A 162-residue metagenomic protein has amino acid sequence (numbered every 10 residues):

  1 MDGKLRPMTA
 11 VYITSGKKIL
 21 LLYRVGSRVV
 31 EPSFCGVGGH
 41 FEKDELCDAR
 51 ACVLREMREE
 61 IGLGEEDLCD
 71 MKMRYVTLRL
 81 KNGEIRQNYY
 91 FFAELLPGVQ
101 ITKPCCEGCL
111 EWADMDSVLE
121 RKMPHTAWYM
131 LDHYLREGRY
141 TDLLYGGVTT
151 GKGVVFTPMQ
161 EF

Functional and structural regions predicted by a protein language model:
M1-G36, E65-E66: N-terminal strand-loop-strand
G3, N82-G83, K152: Intrinsic-disorder/low-complexity loop/linker signature
P7-T9, K17, Q87-Y89, G108 (+1 more regions): Change "...and in nucleic-acid phosphodiester-cleaving endonucleases..." to "...and in nucleic-acid processing enzymes
V11-I13, F91-E94, G147: Short beta-strand element of the conserved SAM-dependent methyltransferase core
F41-L68, T77-Y129, M159-F162: Unchanged
K72-R74: Conserved S-adenosyl-L-methionine
W128-R136: Short, hydrophobic/amphipathic alpha-helical patches that form generic packing surfaces within helical domains
R136-F162: Charged phosphate-binding loop/patch that engages nucleotide di/tri-phosphates or the phosphate backbone of nucleic
